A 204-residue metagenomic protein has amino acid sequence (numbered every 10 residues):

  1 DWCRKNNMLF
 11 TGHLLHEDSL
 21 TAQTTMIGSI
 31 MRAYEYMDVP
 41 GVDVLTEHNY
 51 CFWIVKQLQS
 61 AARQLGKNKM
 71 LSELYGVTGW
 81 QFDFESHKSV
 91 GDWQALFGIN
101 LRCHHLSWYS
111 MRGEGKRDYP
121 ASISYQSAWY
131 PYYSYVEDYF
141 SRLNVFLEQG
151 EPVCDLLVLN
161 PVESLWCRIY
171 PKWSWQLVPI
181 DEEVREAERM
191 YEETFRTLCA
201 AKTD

Functional and structural regions predicted by a protein language model:
D1-D204: Carbohydrate-binding surfaces of carbohydrate-active enzymes
